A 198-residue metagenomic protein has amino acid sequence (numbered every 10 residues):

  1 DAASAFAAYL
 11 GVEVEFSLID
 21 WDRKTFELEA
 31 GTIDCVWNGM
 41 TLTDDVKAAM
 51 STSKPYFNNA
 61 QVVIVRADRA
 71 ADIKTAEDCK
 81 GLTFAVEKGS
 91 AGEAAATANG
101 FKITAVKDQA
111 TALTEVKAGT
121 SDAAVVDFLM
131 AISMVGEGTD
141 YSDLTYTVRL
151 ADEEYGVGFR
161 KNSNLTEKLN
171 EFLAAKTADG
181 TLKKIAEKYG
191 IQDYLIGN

Functional and structural regions predicted by a protein language model:
D1-G39: Extracytoplasmic small-molecule ligand-binding "clamshell" domains of the periplasmic binding protein/Venus flytrap
D1-Y9, K88-S90, E154-D193: Extended ligand-binding regions for polar small-molecule ligands
A3-E13, A76, E87-Q109, V135-D140: Ligand-binding cleft/hinge of the Venus flytrap
F6, L28-E29, C79, V116-K117 (+2 more regions): Hydrophobic residues within well-ordered alpha-helices
G11-E13, A30-N38, L82-T83, K117-M130 (+1 more regions): Alpha-to-beta junction loops
E15-E27, A71, K88-S90, T104-A118 (+1 more regions): Short helix-initiation/N-cap motifs at beta->coil->alpha
N58-V65, F128-A174, Q192-N198: Periplasmic-binding protein-like
R66-T83: Flexible hinge/capping segments at coil-to-helix
